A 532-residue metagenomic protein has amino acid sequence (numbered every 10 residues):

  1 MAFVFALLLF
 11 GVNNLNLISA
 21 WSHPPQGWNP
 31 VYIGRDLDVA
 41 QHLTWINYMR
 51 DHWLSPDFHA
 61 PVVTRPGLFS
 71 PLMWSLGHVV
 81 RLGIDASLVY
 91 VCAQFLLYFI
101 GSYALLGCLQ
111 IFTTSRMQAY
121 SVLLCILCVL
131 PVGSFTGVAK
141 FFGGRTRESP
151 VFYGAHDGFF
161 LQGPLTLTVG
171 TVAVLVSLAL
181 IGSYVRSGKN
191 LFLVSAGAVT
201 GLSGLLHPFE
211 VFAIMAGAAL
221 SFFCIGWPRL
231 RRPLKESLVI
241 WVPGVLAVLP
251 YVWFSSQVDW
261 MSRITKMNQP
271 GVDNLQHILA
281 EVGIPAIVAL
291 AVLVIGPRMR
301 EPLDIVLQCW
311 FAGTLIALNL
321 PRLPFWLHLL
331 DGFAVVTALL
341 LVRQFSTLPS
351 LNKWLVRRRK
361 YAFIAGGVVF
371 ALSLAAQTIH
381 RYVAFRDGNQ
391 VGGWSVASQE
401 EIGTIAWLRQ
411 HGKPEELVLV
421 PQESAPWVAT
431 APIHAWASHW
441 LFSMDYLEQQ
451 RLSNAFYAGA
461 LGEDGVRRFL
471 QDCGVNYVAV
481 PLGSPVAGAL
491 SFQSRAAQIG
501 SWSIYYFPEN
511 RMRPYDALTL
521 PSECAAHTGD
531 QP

Functional and structural regions predicted by a protein language model:
L9-L175, G204, P208-F212, G393-S395: Active-site lumenal/periplasmic loops and adjacent helix-entry segments of GT-C-fold, multi-pass membrane
D38-A40, L372-P532: Extracytoplasmic
G101-F112, A173-V185, M215-F223, I287-L293 (+1 more regions): Transmembrane alpha-helical segments
Q118-S121, F192, P233-I240, R298-F311 (+1 more regions): Membrane-interfacial loop-to-transmembrane alpha-helix junctions, especially the N-terminal start
F152, T171, L180-G201, R232: Short hydrophobic alpha-helices at membrane interfaces in multi-pass membrane enzymes
S203-D304, L320-L330: Transmembrane catalytic cores of multi-pass membrane glycosyltransferases and polysaccharide-assembly enzymes
F212-A213, P324-A365: Hydrophobic/aromatic-rich transmembrane helices and adjacent perimembrane loops
L238-V248, T347-R381: Signature aromatic-anchored transmembrane alpha helix within multi-pass, membrane-resident enzymes that catalyze glycan
